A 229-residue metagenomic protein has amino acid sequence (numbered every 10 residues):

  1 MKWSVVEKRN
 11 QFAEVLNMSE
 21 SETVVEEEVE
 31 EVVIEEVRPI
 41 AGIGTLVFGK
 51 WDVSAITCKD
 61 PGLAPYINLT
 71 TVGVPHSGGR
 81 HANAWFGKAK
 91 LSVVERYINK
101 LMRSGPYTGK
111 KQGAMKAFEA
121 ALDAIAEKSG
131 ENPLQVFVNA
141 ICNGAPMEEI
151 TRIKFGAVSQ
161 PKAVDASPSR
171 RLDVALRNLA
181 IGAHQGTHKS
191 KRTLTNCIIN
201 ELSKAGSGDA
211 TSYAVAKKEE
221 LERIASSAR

Functional and structural regions predicted by a protein language model:
W3, F12-T108, Q112-M115, E119-R229: Strongly charged
